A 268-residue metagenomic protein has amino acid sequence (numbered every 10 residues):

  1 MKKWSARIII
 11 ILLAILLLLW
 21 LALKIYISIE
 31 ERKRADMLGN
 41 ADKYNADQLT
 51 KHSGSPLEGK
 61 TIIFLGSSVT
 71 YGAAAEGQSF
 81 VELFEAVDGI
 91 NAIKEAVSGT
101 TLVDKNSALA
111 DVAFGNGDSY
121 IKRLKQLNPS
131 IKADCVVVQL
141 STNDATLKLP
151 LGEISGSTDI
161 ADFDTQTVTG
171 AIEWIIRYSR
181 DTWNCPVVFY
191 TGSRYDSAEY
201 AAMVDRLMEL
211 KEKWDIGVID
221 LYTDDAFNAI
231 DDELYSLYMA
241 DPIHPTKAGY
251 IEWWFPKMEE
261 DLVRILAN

Functional and structural regions predicted by a protein language model:
M1-L65, V69-E76, E85-A86, P129-K132 (+1 more regions): N-terminal secretory targeting modules
T61, V69-I154: Conserved SGNH/GDSL esterase-like catalytic core that processes O-acyl groups on lipids and polysaccharides
F80, Y120-R123, V168-I175, M203-L207: A general structural detector for well-ordered alpha-helical segments in enzyme core domains, enriched
F84-E85, S179-R180, L210-K211, I216: A generic structural signal for well-ordered alpha-helical segments
Q139-N143, E173-L207: Active-site segments of SGNH/GDSL-like serine hydrolases that catalyze O-acetyl group transfer/hydrolysis on lipids
L149-T167: A solvent-exposed, charged loop/short amphipathic helix patch at secondary-structure junctions
G192-N268: Catalytic His-Asp segment of secreted/periplasmic serine-dependent ester chemistry enzymes
